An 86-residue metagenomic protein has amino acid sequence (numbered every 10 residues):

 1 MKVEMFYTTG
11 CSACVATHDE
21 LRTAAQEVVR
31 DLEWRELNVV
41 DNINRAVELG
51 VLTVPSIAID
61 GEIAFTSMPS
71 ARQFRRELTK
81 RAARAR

Functional and structural regions predicted by a protein language model:
M1-Q26: Local sequence-structure signature of Cys/Sec-based thiol-disulfide redox active-site neighborhoods
A16, N42, Q73: Residue-level recognition of oxygen-bearing side chains
A16-D19, E48-L49, P69: Generic recognition of short, well-ordered alpha-helical segments
R30-I43: Thiol-based oxidoreductase modules, predominantly thioredoxin-like and allied folds used for disulfide exchange
L49-I57: Structural micro-motif
I59-R86: Non-catalytic, surface beta->alpha helical segment in thiol-disulfide oxidoreductase systems
